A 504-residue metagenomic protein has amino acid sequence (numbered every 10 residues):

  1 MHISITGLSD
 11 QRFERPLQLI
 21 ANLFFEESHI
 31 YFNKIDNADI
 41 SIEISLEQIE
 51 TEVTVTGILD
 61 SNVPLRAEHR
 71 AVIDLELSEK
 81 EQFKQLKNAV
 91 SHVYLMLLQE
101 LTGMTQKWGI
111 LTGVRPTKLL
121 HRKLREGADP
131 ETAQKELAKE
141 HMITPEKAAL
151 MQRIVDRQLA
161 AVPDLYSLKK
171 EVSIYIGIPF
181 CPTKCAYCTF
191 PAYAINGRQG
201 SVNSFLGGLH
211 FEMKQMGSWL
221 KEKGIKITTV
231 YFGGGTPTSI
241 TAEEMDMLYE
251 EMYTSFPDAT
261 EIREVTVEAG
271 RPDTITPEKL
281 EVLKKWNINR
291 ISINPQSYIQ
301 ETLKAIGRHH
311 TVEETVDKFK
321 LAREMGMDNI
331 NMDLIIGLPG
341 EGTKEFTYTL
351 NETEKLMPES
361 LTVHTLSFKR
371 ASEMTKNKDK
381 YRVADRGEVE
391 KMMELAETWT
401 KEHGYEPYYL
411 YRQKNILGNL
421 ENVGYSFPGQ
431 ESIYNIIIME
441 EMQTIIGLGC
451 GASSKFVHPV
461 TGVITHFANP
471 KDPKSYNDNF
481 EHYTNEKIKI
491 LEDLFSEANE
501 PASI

Functional and structural regions predicted by a protein language model:
M1-T132, P163, G424, P428-I504: Radical SAM enzyme core and accessory elements
I30-K34, A38, A371-L448: A C-terminal junction/extension of Radical SAM enzymes
T102-T105, R125-E126, P130-I174, K223: N-terminal [4Fe-4S]-dependent radical SAM core
T112-K118, V155-R157, P191: Short, conserved phosphate-binding/catalytic loop or strand-edge motifs used in phosphoryl-/nucleotidyl-transfer
E171-L206: Canonical Radical SAM [4Fe-4S] cluster-binding loop centered on the CxxxCxxC motif and its immediate flanking residues
G177, S292, L361-T365, I436 (+1 more regions): Beta-strand scaffold of nucleotide-dependent catalytic cores
A192-L395: Conserved non-cysteine loop/helix-boundary elements of the Radical SAM core domain that shape
P237, N415, G451-S454: Short, glycine-/Ser/Thr-/acidic-enriched flexible segments
